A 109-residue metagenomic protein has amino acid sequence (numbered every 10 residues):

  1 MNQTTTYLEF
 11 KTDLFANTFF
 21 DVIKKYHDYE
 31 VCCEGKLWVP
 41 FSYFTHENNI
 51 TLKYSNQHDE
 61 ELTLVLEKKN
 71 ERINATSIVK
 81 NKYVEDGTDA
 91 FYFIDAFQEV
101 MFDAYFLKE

Functional and structural regions predicted by a protein language model:
N2-Q3, L14, N70: Asparagine-rich low-complexity intrinsically disordered tracts
T5, K24-H27, F41-S42, L52 (+3 more regions): Intrinsically disordered, low-complexity segments enriched in small/polar residues
T6-Y7, L14, E47, L52-K53 (+3 more regions): Serine/threonine-rich, low-complexity intrinsically disordered segments
Y7-F10, V79-E109: Mixed-charge, Lys/Arg-enriched low-complexity segments
F10-V31: Amphipathic alpha-helical segments
K24-D28, C33-K68: Amphipathic, interaction-prone secondary-structure segments
N56-Y92: Intrinsically disordered, low-complexity regulatory segments enriched in Ser/Thr/Pro and charged residues
